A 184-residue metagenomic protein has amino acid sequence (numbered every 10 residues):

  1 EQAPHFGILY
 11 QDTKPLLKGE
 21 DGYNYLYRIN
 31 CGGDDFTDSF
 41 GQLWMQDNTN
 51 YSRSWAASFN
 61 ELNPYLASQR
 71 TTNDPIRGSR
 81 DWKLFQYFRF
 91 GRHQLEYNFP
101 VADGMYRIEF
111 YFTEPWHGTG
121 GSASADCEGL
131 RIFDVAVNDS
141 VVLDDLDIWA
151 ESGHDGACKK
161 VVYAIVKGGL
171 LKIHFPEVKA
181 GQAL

Functional and structural regions predicted by a protein language model:
E1-L184: Compositionally biased, intrinsically disordered or flexible polar/acidic segments
